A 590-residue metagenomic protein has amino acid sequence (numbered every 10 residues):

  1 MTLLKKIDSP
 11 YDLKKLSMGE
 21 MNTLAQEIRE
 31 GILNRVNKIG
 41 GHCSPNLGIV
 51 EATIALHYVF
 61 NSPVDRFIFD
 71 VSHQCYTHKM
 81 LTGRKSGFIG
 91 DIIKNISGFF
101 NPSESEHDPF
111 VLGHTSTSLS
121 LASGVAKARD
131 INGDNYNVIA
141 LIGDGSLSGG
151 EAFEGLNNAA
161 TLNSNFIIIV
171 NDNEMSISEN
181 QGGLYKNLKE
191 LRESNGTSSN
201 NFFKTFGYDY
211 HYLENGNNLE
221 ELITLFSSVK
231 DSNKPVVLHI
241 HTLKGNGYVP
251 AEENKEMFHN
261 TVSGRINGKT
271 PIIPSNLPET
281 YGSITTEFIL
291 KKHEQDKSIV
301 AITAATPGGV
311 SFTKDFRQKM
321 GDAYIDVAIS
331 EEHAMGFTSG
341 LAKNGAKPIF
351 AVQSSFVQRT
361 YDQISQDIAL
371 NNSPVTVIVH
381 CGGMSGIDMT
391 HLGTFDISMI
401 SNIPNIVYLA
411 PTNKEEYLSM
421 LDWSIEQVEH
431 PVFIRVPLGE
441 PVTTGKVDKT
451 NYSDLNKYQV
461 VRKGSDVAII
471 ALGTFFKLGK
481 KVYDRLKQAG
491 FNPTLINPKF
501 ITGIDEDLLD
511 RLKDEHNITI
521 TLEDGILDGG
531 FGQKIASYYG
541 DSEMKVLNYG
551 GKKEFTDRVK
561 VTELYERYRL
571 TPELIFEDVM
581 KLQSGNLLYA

Functional and structural regions predicted by a protein language model:
M1-M80, N215, H239: N-terminal amphipathic, basic-rich helices that act as targeting or association modules
E30-N37, I96-L112, G133-I139, K314-I325 (+4 more regions): Glycine/charged-rich beta-loop-alpha catalytic/anionic-binding loops adjacent to active sites
I39, D65-I68, V111, N132-G149 (+6 more regions): A short, small-residue-rich loop immediately preceding and capping a beta-strand
H42-L162, I299, A304, T313: Cofactor-binding active-site loop characterized by glycine-rich and histidine/acidic residues
S86-I96, T161-M175, A369-C381: A glycine-rich helix N-cap at a beta->alpha junction
D108-G264, T270-P278, G282-E287, I406-H516: Glycine-rich ThDP/TPP pyrophosphate-binding loop and its adjacent helix/strand module within ThDP-dependent enzymes
Y248-V357, Q363-S373, A471-G473: Non-catalytic terminal/interface segments that mediate subunit docking, oligomerization, and allosteric communication
I272-S275, G386-D388, I406-V407, I526 (+1 more regions): Peripheral docking tails and interdomain loops at the edges of cofactor- or intermediate-handling domains
